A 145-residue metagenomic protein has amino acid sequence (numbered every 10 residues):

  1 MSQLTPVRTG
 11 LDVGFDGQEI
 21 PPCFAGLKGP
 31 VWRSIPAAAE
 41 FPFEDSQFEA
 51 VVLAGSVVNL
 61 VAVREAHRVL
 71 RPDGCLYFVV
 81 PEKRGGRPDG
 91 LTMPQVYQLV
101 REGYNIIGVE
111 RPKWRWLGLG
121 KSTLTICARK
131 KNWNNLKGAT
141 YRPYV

Functional and structural regions predicted by a protein language model:
P6-A25: Conserved class I S-adenosyl-L-methionine
A38-V51: A short acidic, Gly/Pro-enriched loop at the edge of an enzyme's catalytic core that lines a small-molecule cofactor
E49-V61: A short SAM/SAH-binding and catalytic strip from SAM-dependent methyltransferases
L60-C75: A short glycine-rich, Lys/Arg-flanked "PGG" loop and its adjoining helix->strand segment in the class I
D73-K83: Conserved beta-strand signature within the Rossmann-like core of class I S-adenosyl-L-methionine
P81-G86, P112-W114: Short "lid" loop at the C-terminus of a central beta-strand within the Rossmann-like core of SAM-dependent
R87-R111: Conserved Class I S-adenosyl-L-methionine
E102-V145: Core SAM-dependent methyltransferase catalytic element
